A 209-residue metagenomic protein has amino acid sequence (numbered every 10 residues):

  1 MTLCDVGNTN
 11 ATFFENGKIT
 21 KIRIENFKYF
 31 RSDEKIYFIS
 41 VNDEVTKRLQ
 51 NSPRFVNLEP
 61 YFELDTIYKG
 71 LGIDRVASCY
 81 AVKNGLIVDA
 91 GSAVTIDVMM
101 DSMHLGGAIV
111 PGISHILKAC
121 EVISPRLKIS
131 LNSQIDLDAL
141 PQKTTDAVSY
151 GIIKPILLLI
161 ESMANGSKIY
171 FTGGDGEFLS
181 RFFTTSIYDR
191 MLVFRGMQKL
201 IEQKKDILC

Functional and structural regions predicted by a protein language model:
M1-I19, V82-L105, C120: Gly/Thr-rich phosphate-binding beta-strand-loop-beta motif of the actin/hexokinase/Hsp70
M1-N51: Conserved phosphate-binding loops in N-terminal lobes of ATP-dependent enzymes of the actin/Hsp70/sugar-kinase
D33-N42, V56, S167-D175: Short glycine-rich phosphate-binding loop at a beta-alpha junction
K47-V82: Glycine/small-residue-rich loop that forms an oxyanion/phosphate-binding "nest" at active or ligand-binding sites
P53-L64, T184-G196: Conserved phosphate-binding/catalytic loops in two-lobed NTP-binding clefts
V76, I187-C209: Glycine-rich phosphate-binding/hydrolytic loop that grips phosphoryl groups
C79-N84, G106-D146, K199-L200: Glycine-rich phosphate-binding loop plus the immediately following alpha-helix
D136-K168, D175-E177, T185-S186: Adenine-nucleotide phosphate-binding core of ATP-dependent small-molecule kinases
